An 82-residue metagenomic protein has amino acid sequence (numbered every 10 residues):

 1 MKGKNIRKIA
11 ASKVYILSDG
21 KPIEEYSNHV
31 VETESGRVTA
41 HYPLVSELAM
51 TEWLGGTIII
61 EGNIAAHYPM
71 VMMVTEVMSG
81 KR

Functional and structural regions predicted by a protein language model:
M1-K81: N-terminal metal-binding scaffold of metallo-dependent hydrolase/deaminase domains
